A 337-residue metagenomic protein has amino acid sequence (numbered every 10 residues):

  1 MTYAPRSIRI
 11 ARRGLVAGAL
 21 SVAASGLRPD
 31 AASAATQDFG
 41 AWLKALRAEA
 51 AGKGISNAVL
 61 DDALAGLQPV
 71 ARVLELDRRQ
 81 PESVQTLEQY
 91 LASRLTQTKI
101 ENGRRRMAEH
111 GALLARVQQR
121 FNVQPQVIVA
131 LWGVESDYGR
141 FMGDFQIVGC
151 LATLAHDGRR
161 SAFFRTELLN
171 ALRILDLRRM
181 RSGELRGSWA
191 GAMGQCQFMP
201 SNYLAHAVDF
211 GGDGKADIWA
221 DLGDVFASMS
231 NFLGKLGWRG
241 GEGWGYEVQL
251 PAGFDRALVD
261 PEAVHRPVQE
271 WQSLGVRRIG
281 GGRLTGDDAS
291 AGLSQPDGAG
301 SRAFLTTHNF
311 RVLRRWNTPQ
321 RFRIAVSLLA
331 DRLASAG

Functional and structural regions predicted by a protein language model:
T2-V22: N-terminal secretory signal peptides and thylakoid transit peptides that target proteins across membranes
P29-A34: Boundary at the C-terminal end of the N-terminal hydrophobic targeting segment
A35-E109, A115-Q118: An acidic, Gly/Ser/Thr/Pro-rich helix-cap/linker signature
R47, L172, S230-G234, S327: Non-transmembrane alpha-helical segments in soluble domains of secreted/periplasmic/extracellular proteins
I55-L64, Q124-A130, G183-R186, A216 (+1 more regions): Surface-exposed patches in mature extracellular/periplasmic domains of secreted proteins
A92-D221, F226-A227: Acidic/His-rich structured neighborhood in mature extracellular/periplasmic domains
S182, W189-G194, M199-R283: Flexible, glycine-rich surface segments
F254, V259-G337: C-terminal soluble interaction/assembly domains
